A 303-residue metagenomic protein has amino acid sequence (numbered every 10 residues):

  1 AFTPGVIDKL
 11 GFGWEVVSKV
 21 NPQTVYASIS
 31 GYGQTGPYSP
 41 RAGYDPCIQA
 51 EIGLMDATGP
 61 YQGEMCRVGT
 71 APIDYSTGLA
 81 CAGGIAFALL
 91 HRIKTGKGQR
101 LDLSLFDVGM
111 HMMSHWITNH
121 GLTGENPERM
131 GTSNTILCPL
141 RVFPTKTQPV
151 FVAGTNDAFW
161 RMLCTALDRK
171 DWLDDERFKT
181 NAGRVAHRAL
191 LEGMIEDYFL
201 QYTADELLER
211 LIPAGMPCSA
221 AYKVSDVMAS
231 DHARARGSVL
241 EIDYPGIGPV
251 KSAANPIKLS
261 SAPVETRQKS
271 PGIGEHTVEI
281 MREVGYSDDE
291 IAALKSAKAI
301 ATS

Functional and structural regions predicted by a protein language model:
V6-A158: Active-site-adjacent "lid/gating" segments in soluble enzymes
F12, R169-W172, A233, Y286-S287 (+1 more regions): Helix N-cap/coil-helix junction residues
M130-T135, L140-R141, A186, I247-V250 (+1 more regions): Short Gly/Pro-enriched turn/cap motifs at secondary-structure boundaries
S133, C138-A214, C218: Aromatic-enriched alpha-helical interface/lid elements that frame and gate functional surfaces
P213-R267: A glycine-rich dinucleotide-binding beta-alpha-beta segment and adjacent secondary-structure elements that constitute
I247-A293: Flexible, small-/acidic-enriched active-site or ligand-binding loops
D289-S303: Amphipathic terminal alpha-helices
